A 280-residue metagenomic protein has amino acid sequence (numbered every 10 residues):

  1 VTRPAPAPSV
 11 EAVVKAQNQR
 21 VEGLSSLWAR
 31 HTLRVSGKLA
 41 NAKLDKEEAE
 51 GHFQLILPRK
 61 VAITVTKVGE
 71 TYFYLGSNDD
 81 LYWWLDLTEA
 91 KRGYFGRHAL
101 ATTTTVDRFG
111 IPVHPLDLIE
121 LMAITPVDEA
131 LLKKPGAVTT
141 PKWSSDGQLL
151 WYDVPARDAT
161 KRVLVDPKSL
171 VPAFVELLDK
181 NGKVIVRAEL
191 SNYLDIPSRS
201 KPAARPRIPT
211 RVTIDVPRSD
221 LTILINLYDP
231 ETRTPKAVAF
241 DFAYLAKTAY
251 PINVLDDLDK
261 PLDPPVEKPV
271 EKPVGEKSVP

Functional and structural regions predicted by a protein language model:
V1, D179-P280: Non-transmembrane domains of secretory- and envelope-associated proteins
V1-E48, D259-P280: N-terminal leader/targeting segments and the immediate start of mature chains
N18-L27, A42-K46, Q54-R59, L75 (+3 more regions): Edge/loop elements at the starts and ends of beta-strands within beta-rich repeat scaffolds
S25-L33, A49-F53, R59-I63, D80-Y82 (+3 more regions): One face of beta-strands
T32-K38, V68-T71, L87, P141-W143 (+1 more regions): Hydrophobic lipid-interacting interfaces of membrane-associated proteins
I56-E120: An acidic-aromatic
F95-W143, T248-P280: C-terminal low-complexity, charged extensions that often adopt amphipathic alpha-helices
A123-R211: Extended beta-strand-rich segments in extracellular/periplasmic secretory proteins, especially within noncatalytic
